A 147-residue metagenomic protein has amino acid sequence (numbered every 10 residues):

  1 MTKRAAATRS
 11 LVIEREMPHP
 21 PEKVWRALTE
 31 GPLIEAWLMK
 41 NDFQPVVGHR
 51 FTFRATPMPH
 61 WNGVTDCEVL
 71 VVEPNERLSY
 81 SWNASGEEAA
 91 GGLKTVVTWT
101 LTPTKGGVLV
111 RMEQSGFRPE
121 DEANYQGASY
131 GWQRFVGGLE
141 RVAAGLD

Functional and structural regions predicted by a protein language model:
M1-N41: Hydrophobic ligand-binding cavity/cleft-lining segments
A6, G116-D147: A conserved amphipathic terminal alpha-helix motif
V12-I13, G31-V64, R77: Short beta-edge strand/loop motif at the mouth of beta-sheet-based domains
R15, T65-V71, T95-T102: Hydrophobic/aromatic beta-strand elements that line small-molecule binding cavities or substrate pockets in beta-rich
P21-E22, L70-R77, T100-L109, A144: A short, structured loop/turn motif at beta-sheet edges
V24, I34, F51-F53, V69 (+4 more regions): Hydrophobic pocket/interface hotspot
R77-W99: Mid-chain, well-packed structural core segment of small domains
N83-E87, E113-E120: Short, solvent-exposed aromatic-acidic interface loops
